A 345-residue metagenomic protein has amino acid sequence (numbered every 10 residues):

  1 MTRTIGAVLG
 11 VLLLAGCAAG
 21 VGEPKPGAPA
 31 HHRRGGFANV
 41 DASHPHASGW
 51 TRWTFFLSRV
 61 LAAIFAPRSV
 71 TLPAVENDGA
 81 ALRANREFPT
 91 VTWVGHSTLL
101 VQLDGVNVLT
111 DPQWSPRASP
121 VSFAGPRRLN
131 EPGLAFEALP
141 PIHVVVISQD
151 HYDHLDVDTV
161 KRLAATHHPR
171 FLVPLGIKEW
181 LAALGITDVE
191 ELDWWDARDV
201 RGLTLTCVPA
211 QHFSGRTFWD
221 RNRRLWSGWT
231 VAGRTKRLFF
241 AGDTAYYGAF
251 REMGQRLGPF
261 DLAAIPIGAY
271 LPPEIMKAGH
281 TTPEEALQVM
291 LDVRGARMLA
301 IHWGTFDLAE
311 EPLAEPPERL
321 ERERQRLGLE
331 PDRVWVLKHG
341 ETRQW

Functional and structural regions predicted by a protein language model:
M1-T4: Positively charged n-region of N-terminal signal peptides that target proteins for export
G6-A15: Bacterial N-terminal signal peptides
L14-A138, A232-G242, D261-G268, R322 (+1 more regions): Metallo-beta-lactamase
A18-H44, A135, V144, H151 (+4 more regions): Cap/insert and terminal regions of metallo-dependent hydrolase folds
A66-R86, V173-K236, R319-Q344: Metallo-beta-lactamase
T98-Q102, D199-D261, K277, T281-E285: Catalytic core of the metallo-beta-lactamase
P112-E131, F213-D220, L271-H280, D307: Acidic/histidine-rich helix-loop elements that form or flank divalent-metal/phosphate-binding sites at the catalytic
S115-S122, G133-A197, V208-P209, S214: Active-site HxH/HxHxD metal-binding segment of metal-dependent hydrolases
